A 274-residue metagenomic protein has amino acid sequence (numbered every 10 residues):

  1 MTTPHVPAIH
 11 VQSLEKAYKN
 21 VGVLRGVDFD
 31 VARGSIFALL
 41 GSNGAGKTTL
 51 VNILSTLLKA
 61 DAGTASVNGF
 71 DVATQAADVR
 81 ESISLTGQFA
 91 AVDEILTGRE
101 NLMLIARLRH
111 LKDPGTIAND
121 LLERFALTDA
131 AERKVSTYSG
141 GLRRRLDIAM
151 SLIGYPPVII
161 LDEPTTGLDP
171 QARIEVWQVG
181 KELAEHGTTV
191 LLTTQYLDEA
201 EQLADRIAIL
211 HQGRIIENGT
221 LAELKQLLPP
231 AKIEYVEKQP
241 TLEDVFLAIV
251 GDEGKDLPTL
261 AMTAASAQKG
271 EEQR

Functional and structural regions predicted by a protein language model:
G63-T74, D78-V79: Conserved ABC transporter NBD signature motif
S84, M103, R107-A130: Conserved ABC ATPase "signature" region
I159-E163: Catalytic Walker B motif of ABC-type/P-loop ATPase nucleotide-binding domains
N218-G219: ABC ATPase "signature
